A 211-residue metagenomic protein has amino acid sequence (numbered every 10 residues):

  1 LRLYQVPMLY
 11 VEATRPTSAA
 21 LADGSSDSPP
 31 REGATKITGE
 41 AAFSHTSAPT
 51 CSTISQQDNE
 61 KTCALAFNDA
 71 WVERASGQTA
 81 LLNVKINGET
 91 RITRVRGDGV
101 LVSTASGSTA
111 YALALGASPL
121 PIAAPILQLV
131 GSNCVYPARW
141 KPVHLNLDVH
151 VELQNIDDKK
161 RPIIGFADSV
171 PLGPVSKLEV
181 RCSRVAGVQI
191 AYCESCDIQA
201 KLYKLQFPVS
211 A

Functional and structural regions predicted by a protein language model:
L1-D98: Catalytic core of DAGKc-family lipid kinases
Q5-L9, A66-N68, Q78-L82, D98-V100 (+4 more regions): A generic structural signal for short beta-strands and their flanking turns/coil linkers
V84, G107, G165: Short aromatic-centered micro-motifs
N87, G116-L120, H144-N146, D168-P171 (+2 more regions): Short, solvent-exposed amphipathic alpha-helical segments in soluble enzyme and RNA/protein-processing domains
T90-A138: Gly/Ser/Thr-rich active-site loops/lids in small-molecule metabolic enzymes that frequently grip phosphoryl groups
Y136-P142, H150-E152: A short, acidic, amphipathic alpha-helical segment used as a generic capping/interface helix at domain edges
N146-V180: A conserved acidic, glycine/proline-rich C-terminal tail/linker
V175, E179-A211: Generic C-terminus detector
